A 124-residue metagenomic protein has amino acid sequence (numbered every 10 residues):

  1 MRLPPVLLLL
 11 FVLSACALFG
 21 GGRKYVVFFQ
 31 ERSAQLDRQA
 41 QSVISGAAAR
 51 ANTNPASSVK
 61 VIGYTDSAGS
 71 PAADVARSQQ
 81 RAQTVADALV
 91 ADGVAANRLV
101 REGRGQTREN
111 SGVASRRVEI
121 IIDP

Functional and structural regions predicted by a protein language model:
M1-R2, A17: N-terminal hydrophobic targeting signals that begin at the initiator methionine
R2-L9: Sec-dependent signal peptide recognition, specifically the positively charged N-region followed immediately by
L10-R32: Bacterial Sec signal peptide processing site at the extreme N-terminus
R23-Y25, R32, P55-S57, A95-N97 (+1 more regions): Envelope-exposed proteins and targeting segments
F29-D37, P71-V75: Second-shell loop/turn segments in exported
R32-I62, A86, D123: Periplasmic peptidoglycan-binding/anchoring modules of Gram-negative envelope and division proteins
T65-P124: Periplasmic OmpA-like peptidoglycan-binding domain that tethers envelope proteins to the cell wall
